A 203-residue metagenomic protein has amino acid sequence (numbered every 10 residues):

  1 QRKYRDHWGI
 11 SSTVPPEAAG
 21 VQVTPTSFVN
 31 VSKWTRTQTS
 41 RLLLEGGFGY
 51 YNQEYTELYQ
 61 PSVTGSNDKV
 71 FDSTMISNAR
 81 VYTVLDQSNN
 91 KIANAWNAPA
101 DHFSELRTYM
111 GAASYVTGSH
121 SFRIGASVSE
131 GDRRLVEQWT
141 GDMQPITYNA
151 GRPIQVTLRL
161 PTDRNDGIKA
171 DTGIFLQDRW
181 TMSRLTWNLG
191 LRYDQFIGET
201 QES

Functional and structural regions predicted by a protein language model:
Q1-Q177: Replace "related TpsB outer-membrane translocases also match" with "some related outer-membrane beta-barrels such as
N188-G190: Glycine-centered tight-turn and secondary-structure capping sites
D194: Active-site helix/loop module of the DD-peptidase/beta-lactamase fold, centered on the serine-lysine SxxK catalytic
Q201-S203: Catalytic cores of eukaryotic secretory-pathway lumenal/extracellular enzymes that build and remodel glycoconjugates
